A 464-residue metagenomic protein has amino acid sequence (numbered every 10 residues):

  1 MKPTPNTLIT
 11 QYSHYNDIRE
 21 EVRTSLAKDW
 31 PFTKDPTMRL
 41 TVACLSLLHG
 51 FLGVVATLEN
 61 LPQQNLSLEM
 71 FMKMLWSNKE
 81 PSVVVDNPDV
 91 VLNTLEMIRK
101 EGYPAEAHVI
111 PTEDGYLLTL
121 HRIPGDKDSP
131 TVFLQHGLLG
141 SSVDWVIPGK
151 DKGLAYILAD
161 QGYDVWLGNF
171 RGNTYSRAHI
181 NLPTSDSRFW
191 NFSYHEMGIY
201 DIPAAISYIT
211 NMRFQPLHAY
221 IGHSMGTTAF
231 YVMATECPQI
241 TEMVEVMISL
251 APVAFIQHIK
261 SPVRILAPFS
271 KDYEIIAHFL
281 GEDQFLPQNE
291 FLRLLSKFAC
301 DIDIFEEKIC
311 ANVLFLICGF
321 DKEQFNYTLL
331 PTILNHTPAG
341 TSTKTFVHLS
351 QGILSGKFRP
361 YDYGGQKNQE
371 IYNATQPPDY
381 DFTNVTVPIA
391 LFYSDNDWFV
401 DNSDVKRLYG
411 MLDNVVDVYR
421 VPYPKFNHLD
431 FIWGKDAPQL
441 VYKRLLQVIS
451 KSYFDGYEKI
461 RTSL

Functional and structural regions predicted by a protein language model:
V55-M70, N211-P216, T227-E370, T462: Alpha/beta-hydrolase-fold enzymes
T94-P124: N-terminal cap/lid segment of alpha/beta-hydrolase-fold proteins
P124-T174, H179: Short, surface-exposed "cap/lid" segments of acyl-processing enzymes
F189-T210: Alpha/beta-hydrolase active-site loop
S193, R213-S224: Alpha/beta-hydrolase fold nucleophile elbow
V385, L391-Y393: Short beta-strand/loop motif that positions the catalytic acidic residue of the alpha/beta-hydrolase fold
D401-G410: Short alpha-helix in the alpha/beta-hydrolase fold that links the catalytic acid
P424-L464: Catalytic active-site module of serine/aspartate enzymes centered on a nucleophile-bearing elbow/loop
